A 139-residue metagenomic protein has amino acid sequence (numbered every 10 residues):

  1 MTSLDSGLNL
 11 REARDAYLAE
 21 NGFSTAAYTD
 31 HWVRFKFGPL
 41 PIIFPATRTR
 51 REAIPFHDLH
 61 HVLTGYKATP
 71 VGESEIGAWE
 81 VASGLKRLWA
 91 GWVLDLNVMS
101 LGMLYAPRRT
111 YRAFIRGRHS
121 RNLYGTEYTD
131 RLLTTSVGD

Functional and structural regions predicted by a protein language model:
T2-G138: Core of folded catalytic or high-affinity ligand/protein-binding domains in predominantly eukaryotic proteins
